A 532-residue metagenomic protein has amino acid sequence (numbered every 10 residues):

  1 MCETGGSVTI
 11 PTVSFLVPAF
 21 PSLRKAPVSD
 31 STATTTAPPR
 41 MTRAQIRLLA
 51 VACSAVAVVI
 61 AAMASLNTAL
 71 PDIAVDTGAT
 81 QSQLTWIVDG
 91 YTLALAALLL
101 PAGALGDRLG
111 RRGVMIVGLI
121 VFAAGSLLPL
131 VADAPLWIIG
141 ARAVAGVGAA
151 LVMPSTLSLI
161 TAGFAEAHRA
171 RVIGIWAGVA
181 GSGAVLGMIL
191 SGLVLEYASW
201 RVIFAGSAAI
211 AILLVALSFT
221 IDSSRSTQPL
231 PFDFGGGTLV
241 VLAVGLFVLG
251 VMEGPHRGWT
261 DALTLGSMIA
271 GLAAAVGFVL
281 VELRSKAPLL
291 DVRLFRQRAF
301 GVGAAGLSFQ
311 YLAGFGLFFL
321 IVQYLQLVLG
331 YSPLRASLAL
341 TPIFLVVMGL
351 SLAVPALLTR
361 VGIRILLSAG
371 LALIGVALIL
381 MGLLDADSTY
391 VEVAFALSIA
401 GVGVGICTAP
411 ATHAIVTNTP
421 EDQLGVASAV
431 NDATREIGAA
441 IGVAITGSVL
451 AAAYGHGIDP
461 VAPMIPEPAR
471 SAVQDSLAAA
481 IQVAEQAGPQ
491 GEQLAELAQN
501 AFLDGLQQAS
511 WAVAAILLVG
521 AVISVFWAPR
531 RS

Functional and structural regions predicted by a protein language model:
P18-A55: Cytosolic juxtamembrane N-terminal segment immediately preceding the first transmembrane helix of multi-pass
D30, N418, R435-A528: Hydrophobic transmembrane architecture of multi-pass small-molecule transporters
P38-R40, A167, V215-V244, L283-R298 (+3 more regions): Flexible interhelical linker loops that connect adjacent transmembrane helices in multi-pass membrane transporters
L48-L95, S199, G206-A208, G235-G237 (+4 more regions): Transmembrane core module of solute transporters
A57, D89-L93, I120, A143 (+6 more regions): Transmembrane alpha-helical cores of Major Facilitator Superfamily
I73-A74, L105-G106, L190-A198, V251 (+4 more regions): Interfacial helix-cap and linker-helix signal at transmembrane-aqueous boundaries of multi-pass secondary transporters
L99-G236, A262, D387, E421: Helix-loop-helix hairpins in multi-pass membrane proteins, especially solute transporters
A208-S226, A243-M252, G271-S285, I523-A528: C-terminal membrane-cytosol helix-exit motif in multi-pass small-molecule transporters
